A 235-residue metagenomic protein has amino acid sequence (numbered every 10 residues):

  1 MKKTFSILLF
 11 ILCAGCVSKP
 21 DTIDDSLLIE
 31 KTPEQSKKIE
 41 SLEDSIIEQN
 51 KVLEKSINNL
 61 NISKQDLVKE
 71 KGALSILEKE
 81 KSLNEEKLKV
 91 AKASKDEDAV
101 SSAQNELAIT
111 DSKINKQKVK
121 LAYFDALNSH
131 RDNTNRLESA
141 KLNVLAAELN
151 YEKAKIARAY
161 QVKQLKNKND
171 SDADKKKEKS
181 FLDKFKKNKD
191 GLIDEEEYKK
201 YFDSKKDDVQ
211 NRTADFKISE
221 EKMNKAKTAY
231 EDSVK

Functional and structural regions predicted by a protein language model:
K2-L9: Sec-dependent signal peptide recognition, specifically the positively charged N-region followed immediately by
L12-G15: C-terminal motif of bacterial Sec signal peptides marking the signal peptidase cleavage site
V17-P20: Bacterial signal peptide processing site
L28-K235: Extended amphipathic alpha-helical heptad-repeat regions
